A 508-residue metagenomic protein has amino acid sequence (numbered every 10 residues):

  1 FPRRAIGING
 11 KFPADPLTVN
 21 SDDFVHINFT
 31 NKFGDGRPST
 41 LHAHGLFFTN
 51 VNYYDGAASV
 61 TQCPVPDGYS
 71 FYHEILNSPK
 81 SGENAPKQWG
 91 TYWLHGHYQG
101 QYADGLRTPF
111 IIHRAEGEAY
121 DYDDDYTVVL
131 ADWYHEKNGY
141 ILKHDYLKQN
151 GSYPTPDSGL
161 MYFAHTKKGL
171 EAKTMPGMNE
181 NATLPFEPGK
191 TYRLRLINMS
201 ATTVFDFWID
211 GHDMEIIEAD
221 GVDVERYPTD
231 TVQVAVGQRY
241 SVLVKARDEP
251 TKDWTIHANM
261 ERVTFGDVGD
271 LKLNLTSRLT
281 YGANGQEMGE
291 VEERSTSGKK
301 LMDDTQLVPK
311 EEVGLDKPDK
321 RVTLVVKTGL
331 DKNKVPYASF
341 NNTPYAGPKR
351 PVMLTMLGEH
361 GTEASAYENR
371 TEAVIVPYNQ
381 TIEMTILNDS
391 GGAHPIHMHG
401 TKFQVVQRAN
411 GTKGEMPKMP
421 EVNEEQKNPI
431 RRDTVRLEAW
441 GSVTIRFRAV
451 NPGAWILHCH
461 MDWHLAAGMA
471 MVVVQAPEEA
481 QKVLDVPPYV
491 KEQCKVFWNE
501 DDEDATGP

Functional and structural regions predicted by a protein language model:
A5-V19, V25, A43-K87, A119-Y120 (+8 more regions): Extracytoplasmic beta-sandwich strand-turn segments characteristic of Greek-key/jelly-roll folds
D23-V25, K190-L194, Q380-I382: Structural beta-strand segments of beta-rich domains
F24-H26, T91-W93, R193, D253-T255 (+1 more regions): Short, conserved beta-strand segments of beta-strand-rich sandwich/propeller modules, principally
I27, L41, G96, V128 (+7 more regions): Divalent metal-coordination and catalytic microenvironments
F29-G34, N77, L196-S200, T385-S390: Asparagine-centered strand-capping/turn motif at beta-strand->loop junctions
T40-F48, N198-E215, M398-F403: Short acidic, flexible loop segments centered on an aromatic residue
Q99, A103-I141, E225-E383, L387-A393 (+2 more regions): Extended terminal and domain-junction accessory segments
D124-T191, I197-S200, G329, A338: Acidic-aromatic/histidine active-site loop/patch
